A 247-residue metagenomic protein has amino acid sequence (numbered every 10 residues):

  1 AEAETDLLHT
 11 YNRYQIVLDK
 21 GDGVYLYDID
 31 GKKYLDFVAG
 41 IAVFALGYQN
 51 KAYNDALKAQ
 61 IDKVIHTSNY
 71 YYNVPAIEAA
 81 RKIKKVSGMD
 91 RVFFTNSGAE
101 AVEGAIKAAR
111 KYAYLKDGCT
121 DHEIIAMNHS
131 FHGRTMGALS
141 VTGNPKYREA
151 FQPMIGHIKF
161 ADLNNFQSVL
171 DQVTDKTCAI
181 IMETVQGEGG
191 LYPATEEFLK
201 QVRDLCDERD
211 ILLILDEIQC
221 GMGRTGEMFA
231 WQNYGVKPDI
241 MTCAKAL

Functional and structural regions predicted by a protein language model:
A1-L247: Conserved N-terminal phosphate-binding loop of PLP-dependent enzymes in the Aspartate aminotransferase
